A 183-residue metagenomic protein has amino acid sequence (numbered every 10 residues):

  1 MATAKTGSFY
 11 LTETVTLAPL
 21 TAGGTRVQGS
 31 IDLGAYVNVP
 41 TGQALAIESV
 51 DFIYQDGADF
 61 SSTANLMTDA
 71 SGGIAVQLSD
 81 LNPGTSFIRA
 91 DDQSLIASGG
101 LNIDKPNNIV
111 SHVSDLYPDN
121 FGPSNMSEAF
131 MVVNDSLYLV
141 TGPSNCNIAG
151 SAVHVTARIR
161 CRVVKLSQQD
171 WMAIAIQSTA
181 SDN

Functional and structural regions predicted by a protein language model:
M1-A22, G42, I148-N183: C-terminal interaction-tip segments
A2, A22-T25, Q55-A64, C146-S151: Short, surface-exposed beta-strand/loop "edge" segments at domain boundaries and coil↔beta transitions
G7-L20, G29-V37, L101-I103: Generic detection of short hydrophobic beta-strand segments and adjacent strand-loop junctions
P19, Q77-V132: Extended, solvent-exposed segments with strong compositional bias
R26-D91, T156, R160: Beta-rich globular "head" domains
S30, L116-P123, D135-T141, S178: Short linear interaction motifs
G34-N38, N125-S127, P143: Short secondary-structure capping micro-motifs at structural edges
G42-I53, A129-I148: Noncatalytic modules at the cell exterior or secretory-pathway interfaces, chiefly beta-strand-rich lectin/adhesion
